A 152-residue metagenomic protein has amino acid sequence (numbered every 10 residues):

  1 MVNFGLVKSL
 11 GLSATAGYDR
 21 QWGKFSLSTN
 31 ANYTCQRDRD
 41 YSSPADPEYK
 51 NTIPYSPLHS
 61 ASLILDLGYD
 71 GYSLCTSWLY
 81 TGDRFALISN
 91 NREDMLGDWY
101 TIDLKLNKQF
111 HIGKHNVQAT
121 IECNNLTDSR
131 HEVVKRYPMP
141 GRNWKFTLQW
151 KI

Functional and structural regions predicted by a protein language model:
M1, P44-T52, G82, N91-L96 (+1 more regions): Flexible, surface-exposed loop regions and adjacent strand-edge segments of Gram-negative outer-membrane beta-barrel
V2-F85, Q118, T127: Gram-negative outer-membrane beta-barrel transporters
V7, S56-L58, G97-W99, K114 (+1 more regions): Short coil/turn motifs at beta-sheet boundaries
L10-A14, H59-L63, Y100-L106, R142-L148: Hydrophobic, lipid-facing positions within transmembrane beta-strands of outer-membrane proteins
L12, Y18, N91-L96, G113 (+1 more regions): Generic hydrophobic alpha-helical membrane-segment signal
Y80-L87, L106-I152: C-terminal beta-signal and adjacent terminal beta-strands/loops of Gram-negative outer-membrane beta-barrel proteins
S89-L96, D103, N107: Short, glycine/charged-rich beta-strand-loop motifs at protein surfaces that mediate ligand recognition and catalysis
